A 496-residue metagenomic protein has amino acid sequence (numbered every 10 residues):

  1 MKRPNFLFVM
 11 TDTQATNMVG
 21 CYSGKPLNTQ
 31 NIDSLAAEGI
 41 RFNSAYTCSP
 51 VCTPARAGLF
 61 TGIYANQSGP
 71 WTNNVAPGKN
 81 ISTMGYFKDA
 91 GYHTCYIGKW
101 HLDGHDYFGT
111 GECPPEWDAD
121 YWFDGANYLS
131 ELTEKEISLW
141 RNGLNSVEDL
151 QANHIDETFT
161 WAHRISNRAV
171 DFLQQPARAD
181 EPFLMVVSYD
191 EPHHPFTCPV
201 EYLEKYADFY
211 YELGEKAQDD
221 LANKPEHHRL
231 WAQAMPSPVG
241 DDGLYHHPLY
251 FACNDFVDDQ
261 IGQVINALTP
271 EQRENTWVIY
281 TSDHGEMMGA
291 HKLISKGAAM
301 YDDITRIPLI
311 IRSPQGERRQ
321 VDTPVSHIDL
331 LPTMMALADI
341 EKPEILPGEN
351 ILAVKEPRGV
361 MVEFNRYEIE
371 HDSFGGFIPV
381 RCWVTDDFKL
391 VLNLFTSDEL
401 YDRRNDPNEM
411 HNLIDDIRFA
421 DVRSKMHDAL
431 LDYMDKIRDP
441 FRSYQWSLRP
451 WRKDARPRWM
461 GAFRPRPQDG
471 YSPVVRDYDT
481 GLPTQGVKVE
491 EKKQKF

Functional and structural regions predicted by a protein language model:
M1-F388, D398, P407-D428, M460-F496: Formylglycine-dependent sulfatase
V391-N393: Short beta-strand micro-motifs enriched in acidic
R404: Residues forming the ATP-binding cleft of Hanks-type serine/threonine protein kinase domains
D416-M460: A contiguous, mid-protein "functional segment" used to position or interact with cofactors/ions or partner subunits
